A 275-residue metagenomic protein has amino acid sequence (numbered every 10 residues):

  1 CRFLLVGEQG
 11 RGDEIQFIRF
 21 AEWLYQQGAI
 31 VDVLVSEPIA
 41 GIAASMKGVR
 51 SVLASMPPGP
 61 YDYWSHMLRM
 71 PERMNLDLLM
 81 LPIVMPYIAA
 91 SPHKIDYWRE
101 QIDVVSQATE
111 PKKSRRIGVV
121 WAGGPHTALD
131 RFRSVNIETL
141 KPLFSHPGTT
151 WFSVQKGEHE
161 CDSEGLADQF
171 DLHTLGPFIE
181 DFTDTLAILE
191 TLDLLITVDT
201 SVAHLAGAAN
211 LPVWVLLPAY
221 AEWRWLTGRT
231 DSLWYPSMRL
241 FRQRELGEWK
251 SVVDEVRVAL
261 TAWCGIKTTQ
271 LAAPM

Functional and structural regions predicted by a protein language model:
C1-M275: Catalytic machinery of carbohydrate-active enzymes, primarily nucleotide-sugar-dependent glycosyltransferases
